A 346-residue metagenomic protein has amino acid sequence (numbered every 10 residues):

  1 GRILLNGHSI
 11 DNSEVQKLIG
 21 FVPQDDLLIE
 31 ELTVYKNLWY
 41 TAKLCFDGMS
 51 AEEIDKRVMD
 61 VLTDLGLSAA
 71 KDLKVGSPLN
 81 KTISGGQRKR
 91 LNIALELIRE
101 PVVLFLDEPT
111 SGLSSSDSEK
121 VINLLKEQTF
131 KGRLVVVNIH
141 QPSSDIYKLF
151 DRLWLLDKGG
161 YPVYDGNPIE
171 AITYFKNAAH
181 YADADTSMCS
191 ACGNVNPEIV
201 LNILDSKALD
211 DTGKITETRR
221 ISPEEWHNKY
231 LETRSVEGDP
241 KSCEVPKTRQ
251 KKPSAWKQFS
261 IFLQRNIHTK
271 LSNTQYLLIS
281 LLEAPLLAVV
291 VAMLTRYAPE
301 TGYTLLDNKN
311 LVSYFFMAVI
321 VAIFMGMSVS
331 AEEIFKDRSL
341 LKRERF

Functional and structural regions predicted by a protein language model:
R2-L5, D11, V22-P23, Y40 (+6 more regions): Topological signature of polytopic alpha-helical transporters
L67, G76-S77, K81-R90: ABC ATPase nucleotide-binding domain "signature motif"
E96-L97: ABC ATPase C-loop
E100: Conserved catalytic motifs of ABC-family nucleotide-binding domains
L104-E108: Catalytic Walker B motif of ABC-type/P-loop ATPase nucleotide-binding domains
S118-K131: Helical segment within the ABC ATPase nucleotide-binding domain
N310-F346: Hydrophobic alpha-helical transmembrane segments of multi-pass membrane transport proteins
